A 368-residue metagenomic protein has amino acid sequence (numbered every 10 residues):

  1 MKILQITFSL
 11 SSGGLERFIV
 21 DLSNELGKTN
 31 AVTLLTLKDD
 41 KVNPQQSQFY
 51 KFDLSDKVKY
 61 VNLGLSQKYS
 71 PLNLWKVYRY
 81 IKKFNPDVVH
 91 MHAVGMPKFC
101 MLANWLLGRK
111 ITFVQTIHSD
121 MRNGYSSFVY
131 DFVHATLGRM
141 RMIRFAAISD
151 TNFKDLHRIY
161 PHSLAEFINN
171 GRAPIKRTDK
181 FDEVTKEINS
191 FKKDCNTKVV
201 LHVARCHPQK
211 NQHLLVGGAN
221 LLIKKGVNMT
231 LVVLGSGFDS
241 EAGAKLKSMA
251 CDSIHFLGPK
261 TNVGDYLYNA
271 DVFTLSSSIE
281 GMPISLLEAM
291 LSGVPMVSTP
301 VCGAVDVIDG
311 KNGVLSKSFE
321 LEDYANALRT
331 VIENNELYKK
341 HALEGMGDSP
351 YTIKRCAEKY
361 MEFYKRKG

Functional and structural regions predicted by a protein language model:
Q5-P71, N152, F167, G237-D239: N-terminal strand-loop element at the rim of the active site of nucleotide-sugar-dependent glycosyltransferases
G13-D21, K198, H202-L221, E241 (+2 more regions): A conserved mid-protein helix/loop that constitutes part of the nucleotide-sugar donor-binding site
V42-D53, K225, T230-D252: Short, structured helix-loop element that forms part of the nucleotide-activated donor/catalytic region
M91-F99, I117: Short His-centered aromatic/hydrophobic patch
M140-F167, R172-K176: A short, active-site helix/loop in glycosyltransferases that binds the activated sugar's phosphate group
P259, S278: Aromatic "clamp/platform" in nucleotide-sugar-dependent glycosyltransferases that forms part of the donor/acceptor
P295-S298: Short hydrophobic beta-strand element within catalytic cores of glycosyltransferases and related nucleotide-activated
D309-L321, T330-E336: Conserved acidic donor-binding segment of nucleotide-sugar-dependent glycosyltransferases
